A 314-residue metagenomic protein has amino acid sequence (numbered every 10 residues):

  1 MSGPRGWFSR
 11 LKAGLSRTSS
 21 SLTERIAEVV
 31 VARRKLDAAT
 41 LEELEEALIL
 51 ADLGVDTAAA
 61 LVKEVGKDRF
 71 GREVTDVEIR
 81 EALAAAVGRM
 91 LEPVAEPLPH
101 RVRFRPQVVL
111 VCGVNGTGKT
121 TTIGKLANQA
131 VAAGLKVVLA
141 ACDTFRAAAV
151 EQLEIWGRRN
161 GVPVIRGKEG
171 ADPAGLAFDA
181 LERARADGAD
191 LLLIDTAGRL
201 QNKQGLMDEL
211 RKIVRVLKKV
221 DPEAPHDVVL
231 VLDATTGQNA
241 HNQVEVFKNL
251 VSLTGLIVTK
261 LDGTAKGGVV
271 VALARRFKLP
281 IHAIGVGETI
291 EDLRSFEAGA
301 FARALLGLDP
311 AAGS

Functional and structural regions predicted by a protein language model:
M1-K12: Compositionally biased, charge-rich terminal segments
M1-S2, S20, S314: Terminal, Lys/Arg-rich, intrinsically disordered segments and adjacent short helical elements of membrane-protein
L11, I26, F301-L305: Generic structural signal of hydrophobic/aromatic residues within well-ordered alpha-helices of folded domains
K12-T144, A149-I194: Primarily NTPase-proximal linker/entry elements flanking Walker-type ATP/GTP-binding cores
C112-G113, D195, V231, G285: Short beta-strand segments
Q152, E169-D187, Q201-A312: Conserved catalytic-core segment of NTP-binding enzymes
A197-R199: Short glycine-rich anion-binding loops that position phosphate/pyrophosphate groups of nucleotides and phosphorylated
